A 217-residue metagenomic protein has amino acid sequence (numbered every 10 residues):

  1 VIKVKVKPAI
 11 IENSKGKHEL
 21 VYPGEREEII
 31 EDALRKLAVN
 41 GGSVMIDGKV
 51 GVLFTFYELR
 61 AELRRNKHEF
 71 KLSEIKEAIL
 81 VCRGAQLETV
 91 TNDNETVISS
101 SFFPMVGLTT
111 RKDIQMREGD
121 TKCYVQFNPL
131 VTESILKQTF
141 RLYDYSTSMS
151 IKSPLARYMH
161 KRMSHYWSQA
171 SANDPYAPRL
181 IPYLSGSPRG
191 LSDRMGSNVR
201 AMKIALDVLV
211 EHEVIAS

Functional and structural regions predicted by a protein language model:
V1-S217: Charged, alpha-helix-forming regions
